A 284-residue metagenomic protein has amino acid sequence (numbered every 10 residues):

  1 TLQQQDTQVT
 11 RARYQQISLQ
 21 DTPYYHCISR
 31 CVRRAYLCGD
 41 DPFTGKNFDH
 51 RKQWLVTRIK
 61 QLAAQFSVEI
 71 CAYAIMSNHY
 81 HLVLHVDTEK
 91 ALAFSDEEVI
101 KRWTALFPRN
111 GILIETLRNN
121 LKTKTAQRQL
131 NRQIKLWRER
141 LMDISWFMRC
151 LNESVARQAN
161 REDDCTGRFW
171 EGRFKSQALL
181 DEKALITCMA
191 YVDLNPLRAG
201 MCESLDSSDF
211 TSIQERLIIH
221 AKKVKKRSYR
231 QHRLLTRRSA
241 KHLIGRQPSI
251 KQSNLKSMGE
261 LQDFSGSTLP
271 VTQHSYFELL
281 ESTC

Functional and structural regions predicted by a protein language model:
T1-C284: Short catalytic/metal-binding and nucleic-acid-binding patches
